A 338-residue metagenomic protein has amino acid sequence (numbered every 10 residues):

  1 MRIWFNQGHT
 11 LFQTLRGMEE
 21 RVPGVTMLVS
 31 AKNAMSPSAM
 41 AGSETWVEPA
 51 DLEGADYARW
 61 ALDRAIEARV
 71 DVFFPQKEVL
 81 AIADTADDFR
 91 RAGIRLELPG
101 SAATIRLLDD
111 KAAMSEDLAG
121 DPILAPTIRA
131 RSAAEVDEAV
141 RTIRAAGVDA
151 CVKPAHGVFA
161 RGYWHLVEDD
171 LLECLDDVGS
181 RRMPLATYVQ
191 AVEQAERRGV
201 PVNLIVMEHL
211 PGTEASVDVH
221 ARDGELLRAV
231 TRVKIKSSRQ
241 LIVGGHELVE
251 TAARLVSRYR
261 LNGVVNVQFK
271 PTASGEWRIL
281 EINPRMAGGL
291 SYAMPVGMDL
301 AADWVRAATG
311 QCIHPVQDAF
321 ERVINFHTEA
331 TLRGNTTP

Functional and structural regions predicted by a protein language model:
M1-G100: ATP-binding N-terminal substructure of ATP-dependent carboxylate-amine bond-forming enzymes
F5, E44, V219, R228 (+1 more regions): A short beta-strand motif that forms the metal-chelation/ATP-contact edge of phosphoryl-transfer active sites
S38-M40, D56-R59, T104-A112, A160-G162 (+1 more regions): Short, charged, surface-exposed secondary-structure boundary motifs
A65, V140-I143, V256: Short hydrophobic patches on amphipathic alpha-helices that form coiled-coil/helix-mediated interaction surfaces
A68, I235-P338: ATP-dependent carboxylate activation and anion-phosphoryl transfer catalytic cores that bind Mg-ATP to form
I105-N203: Active-site nucleotide/adenylate-binding loops and adjacent lid/helix of ATP-dependent enzymes
R144, H156-V158, H209-T213, R260-N262: A short catalytic or substrate-binding loop motif that flags glycine-/basic-rich loops and adjacent residues that bind
D176-L255, Y259, P271, E276-R278: Phosphate-binding site of ATP-dependent enzymes
